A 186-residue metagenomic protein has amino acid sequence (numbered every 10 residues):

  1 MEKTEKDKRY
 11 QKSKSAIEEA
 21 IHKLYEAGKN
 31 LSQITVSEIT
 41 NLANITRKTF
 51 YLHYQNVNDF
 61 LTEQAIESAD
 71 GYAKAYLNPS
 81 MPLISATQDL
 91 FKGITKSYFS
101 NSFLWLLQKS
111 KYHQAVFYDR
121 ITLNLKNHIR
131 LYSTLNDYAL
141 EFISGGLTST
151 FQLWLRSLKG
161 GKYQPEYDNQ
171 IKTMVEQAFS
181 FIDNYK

Functional and structural regions predicted by a protein language model:
M1-Y10, F181-K186: N-terminal intrinsically disordered/low-complexity leader segments
Q11-T35: Short, amphipathic alpha-helix enriched in basic
E26-G28, L123-K126, T148-L153: Cytosolic nucleotide-binding catalytic cores of signal-transduction proteins
A27-N58: Helix-turn-helix
Q64-L77: Short, basic, alpha-helical segments at the C-terminal edge of helix-turn-helix-like DNA-binding modules
Y76-S102: Hydrophobic alpha-helical connector segments
K109-G145, N169-F179: Amphipathic alpha-helical packing segments from all-alpha helical-bundle domains
R156-K186: C-terminal peripheral helix-coil segments that are non-catalytic and often amphipathic
